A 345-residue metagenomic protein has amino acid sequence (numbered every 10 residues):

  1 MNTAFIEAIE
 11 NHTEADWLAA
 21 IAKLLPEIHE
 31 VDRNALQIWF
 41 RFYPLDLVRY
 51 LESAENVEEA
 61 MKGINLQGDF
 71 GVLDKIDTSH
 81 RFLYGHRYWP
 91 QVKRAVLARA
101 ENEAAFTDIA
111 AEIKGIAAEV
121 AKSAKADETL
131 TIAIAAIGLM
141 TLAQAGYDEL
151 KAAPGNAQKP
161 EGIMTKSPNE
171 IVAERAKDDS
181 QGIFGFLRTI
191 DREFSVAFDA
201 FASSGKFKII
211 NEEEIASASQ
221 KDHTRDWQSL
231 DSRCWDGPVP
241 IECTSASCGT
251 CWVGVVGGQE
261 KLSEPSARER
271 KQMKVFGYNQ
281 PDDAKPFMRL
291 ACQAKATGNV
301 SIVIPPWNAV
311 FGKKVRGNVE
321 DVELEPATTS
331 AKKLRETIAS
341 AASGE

Functional and structural regions predicted by a protein language model:
M1-V172: Long, compositionally biased, glycine/small-hydrophobic-enriched stretches that function as flexible linkers, tethers
T165, N169-E193, F287-E345: Short flanking/linker segments adjacent to small metal-binding domains or redox-active Cys/His motifs
F186-R188, F198, E242-S245: Short, conserved, surface-exposed binding loops centered on an aromatic residue
R192-A200, F207, V253: Short polybasic amphipathic segments
S204-G237, G258-V275: Short, charged low-complexity linear segments at domain edges
K206, V253, K261-S263, I302 (+1 more regions): Short acidic, gly/pro-rich beta-turn/loop elements at beta-sheet edges and active-site/ligand-binding grooves
G237-K261, D282-G298: Local cysteine-cluster metal-coordination motifs and their immediate loop/turn environment, predominantly Fe-S cluster
Y278-N279: Acidic, metal/ion-handling microdomains and their immediate structural contexts
